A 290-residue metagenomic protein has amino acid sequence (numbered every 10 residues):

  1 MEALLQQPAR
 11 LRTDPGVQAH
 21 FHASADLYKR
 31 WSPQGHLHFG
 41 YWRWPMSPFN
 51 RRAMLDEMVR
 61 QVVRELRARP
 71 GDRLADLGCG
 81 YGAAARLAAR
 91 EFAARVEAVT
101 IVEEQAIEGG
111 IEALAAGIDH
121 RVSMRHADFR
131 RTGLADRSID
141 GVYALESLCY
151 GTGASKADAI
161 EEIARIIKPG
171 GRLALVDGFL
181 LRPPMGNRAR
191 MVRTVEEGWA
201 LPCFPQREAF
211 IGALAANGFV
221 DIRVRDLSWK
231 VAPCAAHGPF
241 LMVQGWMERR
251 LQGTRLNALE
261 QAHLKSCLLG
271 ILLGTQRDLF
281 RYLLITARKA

Functional and structural regions predicted by a protein language model:
M1-R30: N-terminal auxiliary segments of SAM/dcSAM-dependent transferases
A19-R67: Class I SAM-dependent transferase core
R73-A75, A84-R131: Class I SAM-dependent methyltransferase SAM/SAH-binding core
R130-V142: A short acidic, Gly/Pro-enriched loop at the edge of an enzyme's catalytic core that lines a small-molecule cofactor
A157-R172: A short glycine-rich, Lys/Arg-flanked "PGG" loop and its adjoining helix->strand segment in the class I
F179-L201: Short, glycine-/aromatic-enriched active-site segment of Class I SAM-dependent methyltransferases
P202-G218: Short alpha-helix
S228-Q276: C-terminal helical/coil "lid" or tail adjacent to the Rossmann-like core of SAM-dependent
